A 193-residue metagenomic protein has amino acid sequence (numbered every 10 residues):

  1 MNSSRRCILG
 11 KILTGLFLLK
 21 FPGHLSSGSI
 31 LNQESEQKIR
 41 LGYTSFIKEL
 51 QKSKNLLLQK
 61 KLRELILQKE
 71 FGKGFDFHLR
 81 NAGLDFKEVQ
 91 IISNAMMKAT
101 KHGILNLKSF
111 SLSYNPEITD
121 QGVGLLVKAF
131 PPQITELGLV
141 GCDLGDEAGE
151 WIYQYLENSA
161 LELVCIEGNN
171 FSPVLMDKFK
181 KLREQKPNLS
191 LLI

Functional and structural regions predicted by a protein language model:
M1-S3: Secretory targeting signals
L9-I193: Leucine-rich tandem repeat or coiled-coil scaffolds
